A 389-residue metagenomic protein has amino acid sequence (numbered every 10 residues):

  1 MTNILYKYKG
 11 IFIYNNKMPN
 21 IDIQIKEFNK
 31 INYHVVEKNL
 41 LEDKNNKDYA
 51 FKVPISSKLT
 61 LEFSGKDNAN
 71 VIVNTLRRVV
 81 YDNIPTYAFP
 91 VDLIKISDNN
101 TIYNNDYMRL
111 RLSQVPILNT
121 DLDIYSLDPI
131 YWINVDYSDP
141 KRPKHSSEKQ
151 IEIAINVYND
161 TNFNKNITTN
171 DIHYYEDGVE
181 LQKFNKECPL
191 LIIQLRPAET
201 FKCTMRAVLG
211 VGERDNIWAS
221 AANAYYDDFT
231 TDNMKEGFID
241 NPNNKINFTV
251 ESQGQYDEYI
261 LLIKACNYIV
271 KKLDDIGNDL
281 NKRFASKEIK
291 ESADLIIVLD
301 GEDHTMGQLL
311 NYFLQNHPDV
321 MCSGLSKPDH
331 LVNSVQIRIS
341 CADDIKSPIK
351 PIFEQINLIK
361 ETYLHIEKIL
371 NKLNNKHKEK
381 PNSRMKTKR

Functional and structural regions predicted by a protein language model:
T2-R389: Protein-protein interaction/assembly regions in multi-subunit complexes
